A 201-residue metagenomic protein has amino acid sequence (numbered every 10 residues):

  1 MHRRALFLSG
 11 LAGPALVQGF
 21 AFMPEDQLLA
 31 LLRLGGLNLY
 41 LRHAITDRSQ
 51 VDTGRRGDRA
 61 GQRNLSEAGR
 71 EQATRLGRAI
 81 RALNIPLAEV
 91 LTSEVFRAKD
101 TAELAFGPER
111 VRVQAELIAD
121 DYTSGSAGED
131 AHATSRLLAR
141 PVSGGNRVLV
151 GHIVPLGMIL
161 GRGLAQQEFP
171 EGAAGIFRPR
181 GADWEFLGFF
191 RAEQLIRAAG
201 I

Functional and structural regions predicted by a protein language model:
M1-A21: N-terminal export signals
A5, R70, D183-E185: Residue-level signal for well-ordered, solvent-exposed loop/turn and beta-edge residues enriched in charged/polar side
G10-L11, A105, I159: Hydrophobic residues on the short alpha-helix immediately C-terminal to a glycine-rich phosphate/catalytic loop
F22-A115, D120-T123, G128, G163-A174 (+3 more regions): Active-site-proximal alpha-helix that buttresses catalytic centers in soluble enzyme cores
E103, S135-A139: A broadly conserved amphipathic alpha-helix scaffold signal in soluble, globular proteins
A127-S135: Internal catalytic-core helix/loop-beta-alpha segment that presents or stabilizes conserved functional determinants
L138-L187: Active-site-adjacent alpha-helix immediately C-terminal to a catalytic or transition-state-stabilizing loop
